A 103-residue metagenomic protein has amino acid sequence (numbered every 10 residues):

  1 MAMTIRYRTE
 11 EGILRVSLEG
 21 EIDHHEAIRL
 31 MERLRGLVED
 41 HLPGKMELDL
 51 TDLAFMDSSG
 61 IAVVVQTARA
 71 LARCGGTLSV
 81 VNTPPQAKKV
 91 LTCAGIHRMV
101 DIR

Functional and structural regions predicted by a protein language model:
M1, G12, L53-A54: Short acidic/polar alpha-helix capping motifs at helix-coil junctions
M3, R98-R103: Short hydrophobic/aromatic patches at helix-to-coil boundaries
T4-E32: STAS-typified acidic loop motif
E10-E11, T51, R103: Conserved catalytic submotifs in the C-terminal HATPase_c
E21-V100: Amphipathic alpha-helical interaction surfaces in cytosolic regulatory modules
